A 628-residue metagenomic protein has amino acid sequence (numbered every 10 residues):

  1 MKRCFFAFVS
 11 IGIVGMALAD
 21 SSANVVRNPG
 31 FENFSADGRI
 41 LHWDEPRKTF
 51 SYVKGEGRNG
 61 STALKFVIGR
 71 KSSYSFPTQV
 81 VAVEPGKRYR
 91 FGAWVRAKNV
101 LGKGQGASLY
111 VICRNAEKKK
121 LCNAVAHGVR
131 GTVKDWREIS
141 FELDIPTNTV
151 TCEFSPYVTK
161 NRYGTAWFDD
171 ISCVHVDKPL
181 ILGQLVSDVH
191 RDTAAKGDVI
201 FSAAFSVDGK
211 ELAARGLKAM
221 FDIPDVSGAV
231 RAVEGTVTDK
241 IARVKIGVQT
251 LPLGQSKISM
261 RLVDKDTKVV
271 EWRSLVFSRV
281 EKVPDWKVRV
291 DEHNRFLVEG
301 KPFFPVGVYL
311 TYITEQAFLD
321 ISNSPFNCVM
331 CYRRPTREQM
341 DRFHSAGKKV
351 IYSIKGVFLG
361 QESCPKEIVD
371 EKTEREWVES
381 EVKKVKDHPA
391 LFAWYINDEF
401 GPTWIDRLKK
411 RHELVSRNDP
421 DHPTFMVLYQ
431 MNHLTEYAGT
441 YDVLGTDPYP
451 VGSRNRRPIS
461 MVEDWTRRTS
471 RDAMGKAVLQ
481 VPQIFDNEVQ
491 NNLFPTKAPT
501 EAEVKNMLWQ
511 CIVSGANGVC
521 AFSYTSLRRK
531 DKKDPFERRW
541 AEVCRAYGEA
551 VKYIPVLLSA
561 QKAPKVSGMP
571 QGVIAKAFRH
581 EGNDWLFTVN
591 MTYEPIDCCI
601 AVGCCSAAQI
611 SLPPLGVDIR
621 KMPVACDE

Functional and structural regions predicted by a protein language model:
M1-C4: Positively charged n-region of N-terminal signal peptides that target proteins for export
A7-G15: Bacterial N-terminal signal peptides
L18-V244: Extracellular and organelle-lumenal recognition/adhesion modules and their flexible linkers in secreted
Y89, G254-R261: A short tyrosine-centered beta-strand micro-motif
K160-G164, D264-V270: Short acidic/polar inter-strand loop motif in beta-rich domains
T193-G197, F201-G209, M260-L262, W272-V624: Glycan-processing catalytic domains of CAZymes
V248-G254: Surface-exposed, short loops/turns at beta-strand junctions within beta-sandwich domains
